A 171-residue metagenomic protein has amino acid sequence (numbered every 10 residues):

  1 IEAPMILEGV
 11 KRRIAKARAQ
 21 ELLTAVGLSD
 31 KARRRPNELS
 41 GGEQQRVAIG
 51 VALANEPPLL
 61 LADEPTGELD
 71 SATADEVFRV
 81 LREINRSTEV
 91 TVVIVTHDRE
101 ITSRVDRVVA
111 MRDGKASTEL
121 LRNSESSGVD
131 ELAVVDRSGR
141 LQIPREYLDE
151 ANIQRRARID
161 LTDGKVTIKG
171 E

Functional and structural regions predicted by a protein language model:
E2, I6-G9, R13-K31: Conserved ABC ATPase "signature" region
L28, A32, V47, A52-L53: ABC ATPase C-loop
R35-L39, E43: Conserved ABC ATPase signature
E56: Conserved catalytic motifs of ABC-family nucleotide-binding domains
L60-D63: Catalytic Walker B motif of ABC-type/P-loop ATPase nucleotide-binding domains
S71-T73: Helix N-cap at the start of a conserved alpha-helix in ABC-type nucleotide-binding domains
D75-S87: Helical segment within the ABC ATPase nucleotide-binding domain
R104-A110: Conserved catalytic segment of ABC-fold P-loop ATPases
